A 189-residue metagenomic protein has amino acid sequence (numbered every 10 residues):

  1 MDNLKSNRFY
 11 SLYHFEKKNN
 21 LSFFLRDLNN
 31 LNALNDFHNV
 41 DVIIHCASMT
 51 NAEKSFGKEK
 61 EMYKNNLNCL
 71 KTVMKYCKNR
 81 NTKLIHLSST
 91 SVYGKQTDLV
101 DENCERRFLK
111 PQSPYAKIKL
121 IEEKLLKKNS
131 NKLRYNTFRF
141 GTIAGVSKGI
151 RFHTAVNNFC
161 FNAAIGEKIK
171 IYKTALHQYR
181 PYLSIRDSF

Functional and structural regions predicted by a protein language model:
M1-V42: N-terminal Rossmann/SDR dinucleotide-binding element
N7, K58-T72, L109, S113 (+1 more regions): Glycine-rich NAD(P)-binding loop of the Rossmann-fold in SDR/ketoreductase-type enzymes
F23, M62, L84, Y135-F138: Hydrophobic/aromatic anchor residues within beta-strands of the central parallel beta-sheet of Rossmann-like
L28-N65, K78: NAD(P)H-binding glycine-rich loop region in Rossmannoid oxidoreductase-like domains and their noncatalytic homologs
H45, K71-Q112: Conserved Rossmann-fold NAD(P)-dependent oxidoreductase catalytic core, especially the SDR/UDP-sugar
A52-E53, L87-V100, P114-L120, I143-S147: Conserved catalytic-site region of short-chain dehydrogenase/reductase
L70-K71, A116, L120-K127, N157: Conserved active-site helix of classical SDR/Rossmann-fold NAD(P)-dependent CH-OH oxidoreductases
D98, K124-P181, I185-D187: NAD(P)-dependent short-chain dehydrogenase/reductase
